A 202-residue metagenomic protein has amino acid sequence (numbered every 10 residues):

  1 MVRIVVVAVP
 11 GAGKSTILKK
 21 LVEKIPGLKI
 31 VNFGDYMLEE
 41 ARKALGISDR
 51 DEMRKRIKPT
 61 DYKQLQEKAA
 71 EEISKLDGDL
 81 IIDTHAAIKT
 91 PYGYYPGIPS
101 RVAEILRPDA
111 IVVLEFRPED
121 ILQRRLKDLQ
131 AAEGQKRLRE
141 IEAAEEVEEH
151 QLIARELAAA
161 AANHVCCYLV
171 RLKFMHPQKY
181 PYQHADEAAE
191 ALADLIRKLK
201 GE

Functional and structural regions predicted by a protein language model:
A8: The Walker A (P-loop) glycine that initiates the GxxxxGKT/S ATP-binding motif of P-loop NTPases
G11: Walker A (P-loop) phosphate-binding loop of P-loop NTPases
K14: Conserved lysine of the Walker
I17: Hydrophobic positions on the alpha1 helix immediately C-terminal to the Walker A/P-loop
F33-P96: ATP-dependent small-molecule kinase phosphotransfer cores that center on conserved nucleotide phosphate-binding segments
G78, L152-E202: NTP-dependent small-molecule kinase module
T84-A131: ATP-dependent NMP and nucleoside kinases share a basic, alpha-helical "lid"
